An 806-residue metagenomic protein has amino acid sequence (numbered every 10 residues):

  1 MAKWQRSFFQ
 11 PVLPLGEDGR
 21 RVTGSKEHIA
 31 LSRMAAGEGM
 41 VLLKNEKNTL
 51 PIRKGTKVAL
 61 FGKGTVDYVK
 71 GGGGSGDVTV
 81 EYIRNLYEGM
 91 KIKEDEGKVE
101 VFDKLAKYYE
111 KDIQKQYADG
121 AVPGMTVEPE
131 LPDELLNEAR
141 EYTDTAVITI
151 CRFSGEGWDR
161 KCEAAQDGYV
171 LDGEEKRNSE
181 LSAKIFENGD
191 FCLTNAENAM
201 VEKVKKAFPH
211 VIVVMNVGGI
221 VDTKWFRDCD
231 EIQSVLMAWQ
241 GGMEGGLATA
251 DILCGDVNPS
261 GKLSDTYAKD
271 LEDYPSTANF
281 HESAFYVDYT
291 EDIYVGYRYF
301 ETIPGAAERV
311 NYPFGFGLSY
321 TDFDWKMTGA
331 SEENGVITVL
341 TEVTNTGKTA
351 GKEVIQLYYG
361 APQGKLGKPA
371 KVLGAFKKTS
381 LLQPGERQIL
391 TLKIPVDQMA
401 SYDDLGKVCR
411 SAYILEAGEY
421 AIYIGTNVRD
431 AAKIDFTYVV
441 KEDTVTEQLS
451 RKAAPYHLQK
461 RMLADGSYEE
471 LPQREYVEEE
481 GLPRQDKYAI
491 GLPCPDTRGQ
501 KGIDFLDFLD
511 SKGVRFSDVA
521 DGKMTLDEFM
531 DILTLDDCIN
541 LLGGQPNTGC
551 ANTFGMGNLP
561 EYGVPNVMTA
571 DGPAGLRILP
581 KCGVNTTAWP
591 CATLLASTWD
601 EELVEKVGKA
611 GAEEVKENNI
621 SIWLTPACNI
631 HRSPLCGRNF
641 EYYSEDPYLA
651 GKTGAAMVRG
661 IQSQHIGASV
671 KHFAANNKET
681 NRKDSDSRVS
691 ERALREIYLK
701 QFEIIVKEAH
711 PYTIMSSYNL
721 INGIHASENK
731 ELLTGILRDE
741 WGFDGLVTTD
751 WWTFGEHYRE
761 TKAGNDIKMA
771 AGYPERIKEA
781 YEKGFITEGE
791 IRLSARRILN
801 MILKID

Functional and structural regions predicted by a protein language model:
M1-D430, R451-D806: Glycoside hydrolase catalytic-domain context in secreted enzymes
D430-L449: Short beta-strand elements
